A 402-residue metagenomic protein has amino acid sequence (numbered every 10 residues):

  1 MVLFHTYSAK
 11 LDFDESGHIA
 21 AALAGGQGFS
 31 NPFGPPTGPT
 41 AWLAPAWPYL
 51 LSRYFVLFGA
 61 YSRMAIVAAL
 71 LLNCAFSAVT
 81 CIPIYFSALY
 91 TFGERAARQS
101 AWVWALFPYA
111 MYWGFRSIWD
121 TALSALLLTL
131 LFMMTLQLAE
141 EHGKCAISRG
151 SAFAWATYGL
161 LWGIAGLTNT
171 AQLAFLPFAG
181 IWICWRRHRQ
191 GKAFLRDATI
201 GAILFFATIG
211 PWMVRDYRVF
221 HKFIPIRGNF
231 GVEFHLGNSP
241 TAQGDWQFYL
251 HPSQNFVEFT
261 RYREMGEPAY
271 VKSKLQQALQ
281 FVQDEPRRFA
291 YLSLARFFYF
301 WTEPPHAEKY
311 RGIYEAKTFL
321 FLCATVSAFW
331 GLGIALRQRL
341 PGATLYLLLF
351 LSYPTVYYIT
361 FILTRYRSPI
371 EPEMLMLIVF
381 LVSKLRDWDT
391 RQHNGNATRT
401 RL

Functional and structural regions predicted by a protein language model:
L3-D14, Q27-S52, Q280-F281, R287: Membrane-proximal lumenal/periplasmic loop motifs of glycosylation machinery
E15-G25, T37-Y61, A75, A122 (+1 more regions): Short hydrophobic/aromatic helix or loop-helix immediately within or flanking a transmembrane segment in polytopic
A41, P45, Y49, L57-I82 (+3 more regions): Loop-to-helix entry region of an early transmembrane alpha helix in multi-pass inner-membrane enzymes
A68-F92, L130-M134, T157, V326-G333: Transmembrane-helix motifs of polytopic, lipid-linked glycan transferases
T91-R95, L131-T157, A165, R189 (+1 more regions): Membrane-interface transmembrane helices that cradle and orient dolichyl/undecaprenyl
S100-Y109, L126, M133, W162 (+1 more regions): Short helix- or helix-capping micro-motifs that position conserved polar/aromatic residues at function-defining sites
M134, R149-N169, A179-G180, L204-A207 (+1 more regions): Membrane-interface alpha helices of multi-pass inner-membrane proteins
Y217, F223-A295: Membrane-proximal stem/loop segments at transmembrane-domain junctions that anchor or position
